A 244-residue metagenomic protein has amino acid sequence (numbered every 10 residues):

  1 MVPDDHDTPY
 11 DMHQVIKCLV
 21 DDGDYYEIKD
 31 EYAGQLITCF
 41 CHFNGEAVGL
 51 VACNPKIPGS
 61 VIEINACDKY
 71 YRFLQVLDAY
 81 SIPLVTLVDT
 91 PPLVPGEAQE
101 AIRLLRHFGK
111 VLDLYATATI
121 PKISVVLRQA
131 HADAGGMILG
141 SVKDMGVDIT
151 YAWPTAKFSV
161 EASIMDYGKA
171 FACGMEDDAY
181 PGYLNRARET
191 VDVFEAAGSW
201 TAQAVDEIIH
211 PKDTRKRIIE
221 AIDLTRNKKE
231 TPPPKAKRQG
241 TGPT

Functional and structural regions predicted by a protein language model:
M1-T244: Ligand-binding clefts of soluble mixed alpha/beta catalytic domains
